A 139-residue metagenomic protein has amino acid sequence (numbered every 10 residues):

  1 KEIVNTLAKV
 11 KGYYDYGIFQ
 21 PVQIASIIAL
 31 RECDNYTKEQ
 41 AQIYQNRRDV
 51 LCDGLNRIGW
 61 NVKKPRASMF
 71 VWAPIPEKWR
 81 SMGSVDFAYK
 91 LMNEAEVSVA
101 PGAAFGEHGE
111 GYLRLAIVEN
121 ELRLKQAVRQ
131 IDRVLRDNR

Functional and structural regions predicted by a protein language model:
K1-R139: PLP-dependent class I/II
